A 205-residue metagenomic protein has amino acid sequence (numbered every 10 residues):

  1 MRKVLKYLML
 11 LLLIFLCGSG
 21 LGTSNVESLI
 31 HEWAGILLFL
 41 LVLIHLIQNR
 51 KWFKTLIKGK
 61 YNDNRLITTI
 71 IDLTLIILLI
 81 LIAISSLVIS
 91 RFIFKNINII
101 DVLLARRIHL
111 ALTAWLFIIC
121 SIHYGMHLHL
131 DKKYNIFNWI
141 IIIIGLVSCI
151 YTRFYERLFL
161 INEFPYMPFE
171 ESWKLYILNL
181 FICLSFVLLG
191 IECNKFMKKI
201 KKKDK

Functional and structural regions predicted by a protein language model:
M1-K205: Membrane-embedded alpha-helical bundles that constitute the cytochrome b-like, heme-associated redox core of multi-pass
